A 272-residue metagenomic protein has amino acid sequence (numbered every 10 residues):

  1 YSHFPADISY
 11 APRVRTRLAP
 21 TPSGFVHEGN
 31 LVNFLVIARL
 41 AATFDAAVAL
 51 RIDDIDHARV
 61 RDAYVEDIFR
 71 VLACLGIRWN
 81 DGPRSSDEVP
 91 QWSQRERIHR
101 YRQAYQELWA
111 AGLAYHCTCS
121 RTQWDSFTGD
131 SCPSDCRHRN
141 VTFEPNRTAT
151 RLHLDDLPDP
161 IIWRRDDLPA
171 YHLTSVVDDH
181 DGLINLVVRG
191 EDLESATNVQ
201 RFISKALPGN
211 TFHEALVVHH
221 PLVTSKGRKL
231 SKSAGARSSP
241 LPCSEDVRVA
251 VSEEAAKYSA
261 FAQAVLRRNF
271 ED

Functional and structural regions predicted by a protein language model:
Y1-F25, D45, L75, R147 (+2 more regions): Non-catalytic terminal extensions that flank enzyme cores
Y1-G129, E191-F212: N-terminal Rossmann-like or analogous alpha/beta NTP/dinucleotide-binding catalytic cores that position adenine
A41-A47, G182-L183, P208-G209, A256-Q263: Short helix-capping/linker segments at secondary-structure and domain boundaries
A49-D56, V217-H220, Q263-D272: Short alpha-helical "patches" and their helix-cap loops
R70, H99-Q103, L108, G112 (+3 more regions): Short, charged low-complexity intrinsically disordered segments located at boundaries of structured domains
S86-Q91, T122-Q123, V218-P221, L266-F270: Short linear loop/turn motifs
P90-R97, A215, A255-A262: Noncatalytic linker/hinge segments flanking ATPase motor cores
H116-C243: Active-site cores that bind ATP or allylic diphosphates and position pyrophosphate for catalysis
